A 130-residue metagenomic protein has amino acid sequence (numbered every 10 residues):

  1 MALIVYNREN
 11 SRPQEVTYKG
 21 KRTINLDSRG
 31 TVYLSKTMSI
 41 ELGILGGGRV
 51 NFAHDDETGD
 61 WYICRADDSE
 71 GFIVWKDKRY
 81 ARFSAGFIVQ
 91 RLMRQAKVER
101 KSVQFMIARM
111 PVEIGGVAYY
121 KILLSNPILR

Functional and structural regions predicted by a protein language model:
M1-S28, I44-F72, K101-R130: Long, compositionally biased stretches
T31-G43, F83-Q95: Short beta-strand-centered segments at strand-helix junctions
F72-R82: Acidic, Ser/Thr-rich peripheral helices and adjacent loops at domain boundaries
